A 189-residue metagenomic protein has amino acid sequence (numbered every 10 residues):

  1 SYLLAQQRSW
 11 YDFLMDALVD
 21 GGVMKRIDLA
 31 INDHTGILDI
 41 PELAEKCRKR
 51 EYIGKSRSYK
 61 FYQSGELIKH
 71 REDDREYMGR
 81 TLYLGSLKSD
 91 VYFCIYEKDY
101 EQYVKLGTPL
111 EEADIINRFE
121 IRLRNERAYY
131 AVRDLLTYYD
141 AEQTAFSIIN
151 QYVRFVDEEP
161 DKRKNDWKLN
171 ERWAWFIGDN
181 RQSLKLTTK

Functional and structural regions predicted by a protein language model:
S1-T188: Structured, helix-rich domain cores that form ligand/interaction pockets
